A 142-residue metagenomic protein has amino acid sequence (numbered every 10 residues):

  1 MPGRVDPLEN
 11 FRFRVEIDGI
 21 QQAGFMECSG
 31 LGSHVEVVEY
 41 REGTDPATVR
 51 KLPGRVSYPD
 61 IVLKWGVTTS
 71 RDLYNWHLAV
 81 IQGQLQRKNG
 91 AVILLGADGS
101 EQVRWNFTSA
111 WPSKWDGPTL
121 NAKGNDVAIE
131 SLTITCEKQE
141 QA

Functional and structural regions predicted by a protein language model:
M1-A142: Glycine-rich, low-complexity intrinsically disordered segments
